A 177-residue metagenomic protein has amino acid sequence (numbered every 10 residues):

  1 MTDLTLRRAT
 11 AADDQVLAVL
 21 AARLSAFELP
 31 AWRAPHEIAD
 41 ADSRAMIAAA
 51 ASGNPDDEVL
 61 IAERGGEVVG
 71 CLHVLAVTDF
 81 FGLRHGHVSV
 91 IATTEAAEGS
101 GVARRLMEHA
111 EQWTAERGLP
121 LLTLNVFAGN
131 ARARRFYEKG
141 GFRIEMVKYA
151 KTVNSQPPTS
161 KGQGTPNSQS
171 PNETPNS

Functional and structural regions predicted by a protein language model:
M1-A12, N154-S155: Conserved N-terminal entry element of GNAT/NAT acetyltransferase domains
S25-A48: Conserved GNAT-fold acetyl-CoA-binding loop/helix
A48-I61, H87: A short helix-loop-beta-strand connector motif used in the catalytic cores of GNAT acetyltransferases and, in some
I61, E67-A76, A92: Conserved beta-strand in the GNAT
V88-E98: A short, internal acetyl-CoA/4′-phosphopantetheine-binding micro-motif in the GNAT/acyltransferase core
A97, G101-H109: Conserved acetyl-CoA pyrophosphate-binding loop and the N-cap/start of the following alpha-helix in GNAT-like
R104, E116, A128-M146, K151: Conserved active-site alpha-helix within GNAT-family acetyltransferase domains
M107, T114-N125: Conserved GNAT acetyl-CoA-binding A-motif
